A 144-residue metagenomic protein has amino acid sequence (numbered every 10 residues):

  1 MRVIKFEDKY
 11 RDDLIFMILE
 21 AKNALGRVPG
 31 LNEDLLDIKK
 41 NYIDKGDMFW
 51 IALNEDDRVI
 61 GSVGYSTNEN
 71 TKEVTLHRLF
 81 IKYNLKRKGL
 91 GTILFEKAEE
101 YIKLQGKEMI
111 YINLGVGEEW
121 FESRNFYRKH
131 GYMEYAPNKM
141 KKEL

Functional and structural regions predicted by a protein language model:
M1-R2: Extreme N-terminal starter segment of soluble prokaryotic enzymes
K5-H77, K82, F95, Y101 (+2 more regions): Acetyl-CoA-dependent GNAT
L19, R128, K141-K142: A short, amphipathic alpha-helical segment
I60-V63, K88-L90, L114: Short glycine-rich loop/turn motifs that provide flexible caps or phosphate-binding loops at active sites
T71, G89, E122: Residues that form or flank phosphate/diphosphate-binding pockets in enzymes that use nucleotide phosphates
I81, R87-E100, N125-K129: Conserved acetyl-CoA-binding loop-helix of GNAT-fold acetyltransferases
K86, Y111-S123, K141-L144: Conserved beta-strand-loop-alpha-helix junction that forms the acyl-donor binding cleft
T92, L104, E108, V116-A136: Conserved active-site alpha-helix within GNAT-family acetyltransferase domains
